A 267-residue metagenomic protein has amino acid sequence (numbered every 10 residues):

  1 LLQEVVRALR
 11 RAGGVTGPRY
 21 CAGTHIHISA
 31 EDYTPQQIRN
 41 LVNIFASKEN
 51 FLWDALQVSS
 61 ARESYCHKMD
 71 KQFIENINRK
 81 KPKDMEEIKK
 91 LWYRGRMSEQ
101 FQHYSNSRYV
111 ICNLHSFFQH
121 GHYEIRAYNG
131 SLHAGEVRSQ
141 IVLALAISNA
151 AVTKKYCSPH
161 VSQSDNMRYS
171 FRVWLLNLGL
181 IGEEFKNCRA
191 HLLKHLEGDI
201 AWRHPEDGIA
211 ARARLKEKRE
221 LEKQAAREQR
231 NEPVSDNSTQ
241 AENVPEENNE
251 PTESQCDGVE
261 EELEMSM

Functional and structural regions predicted by a protein language model:
L1-P18, E31-M267: C-terminal accessory/tail domains of diverse enzymes
Y20-T24, I28: Short, conserved phosphate-binding/catalytic loop or strand-edge motifs used in phosphoryl-/nucleotidyl-transfer
